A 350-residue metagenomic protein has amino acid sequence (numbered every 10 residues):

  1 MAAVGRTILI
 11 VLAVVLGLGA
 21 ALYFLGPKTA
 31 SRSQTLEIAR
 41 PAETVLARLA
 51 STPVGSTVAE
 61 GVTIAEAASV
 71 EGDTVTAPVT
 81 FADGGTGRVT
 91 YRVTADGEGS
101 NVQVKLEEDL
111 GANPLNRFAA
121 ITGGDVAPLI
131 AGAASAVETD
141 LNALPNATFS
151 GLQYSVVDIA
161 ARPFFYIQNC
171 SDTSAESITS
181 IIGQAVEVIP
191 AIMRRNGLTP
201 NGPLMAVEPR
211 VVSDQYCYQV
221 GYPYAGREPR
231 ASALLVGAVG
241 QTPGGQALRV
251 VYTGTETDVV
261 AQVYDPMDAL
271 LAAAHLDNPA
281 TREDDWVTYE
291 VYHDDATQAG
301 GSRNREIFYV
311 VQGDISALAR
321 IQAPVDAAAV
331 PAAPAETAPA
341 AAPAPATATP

Functional and structural regions predicted by a protein language model:
R6-Y23: Hydrophobic membrane-insertion alpha-helices, especially the h-region of bacterial N-terminal signal peptides
A20-P350: A solvent-exposed interaction/effector surface
